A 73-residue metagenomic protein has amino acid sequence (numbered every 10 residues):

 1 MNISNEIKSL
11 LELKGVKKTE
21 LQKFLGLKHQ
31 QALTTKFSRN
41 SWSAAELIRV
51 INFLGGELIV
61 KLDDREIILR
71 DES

Functional and structural regions predicted by a protein language model:
M1-K17: A short, Lys/Arg-rich alpha-helix, primarily the initiator
L13, F24-L25, F53: Residues within the alpha-helical elements of helix-turn-helix
G15, K61-S73: Short, charged recognition helix plus adjacent turn of helix-turn-helix-like nucleic-acid-binding domains
G15, S41-A44: Residue at a beta-strand N-cap/secondary-structure junction
T19-K23: Short alpha-helical "recognition helix" segments of helix-turn-helix
L27-W42: Recognition helix of helix-turn-helix/homeodomain-like DNA-binding domains that insert into the DNA major groove
E46-K61: DNA major-groove recognition helix of helix-turn-helix/homeodomain DNA-binding modules
